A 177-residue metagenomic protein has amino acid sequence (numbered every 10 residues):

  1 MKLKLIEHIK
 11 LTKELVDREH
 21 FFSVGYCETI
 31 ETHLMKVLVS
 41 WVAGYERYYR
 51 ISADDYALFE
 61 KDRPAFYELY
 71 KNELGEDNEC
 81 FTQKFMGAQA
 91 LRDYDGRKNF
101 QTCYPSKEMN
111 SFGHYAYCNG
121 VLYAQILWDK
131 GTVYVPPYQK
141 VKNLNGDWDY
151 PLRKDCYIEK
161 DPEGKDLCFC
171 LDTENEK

Functional and structural regions predicted by a protein language model:
M1-D172: Extended, alpha-helix-rich binding/interface surfaces that flank or overlap catalytic cores and mediate recognition
N175-K177: Short acidic DE-rich linear segments
